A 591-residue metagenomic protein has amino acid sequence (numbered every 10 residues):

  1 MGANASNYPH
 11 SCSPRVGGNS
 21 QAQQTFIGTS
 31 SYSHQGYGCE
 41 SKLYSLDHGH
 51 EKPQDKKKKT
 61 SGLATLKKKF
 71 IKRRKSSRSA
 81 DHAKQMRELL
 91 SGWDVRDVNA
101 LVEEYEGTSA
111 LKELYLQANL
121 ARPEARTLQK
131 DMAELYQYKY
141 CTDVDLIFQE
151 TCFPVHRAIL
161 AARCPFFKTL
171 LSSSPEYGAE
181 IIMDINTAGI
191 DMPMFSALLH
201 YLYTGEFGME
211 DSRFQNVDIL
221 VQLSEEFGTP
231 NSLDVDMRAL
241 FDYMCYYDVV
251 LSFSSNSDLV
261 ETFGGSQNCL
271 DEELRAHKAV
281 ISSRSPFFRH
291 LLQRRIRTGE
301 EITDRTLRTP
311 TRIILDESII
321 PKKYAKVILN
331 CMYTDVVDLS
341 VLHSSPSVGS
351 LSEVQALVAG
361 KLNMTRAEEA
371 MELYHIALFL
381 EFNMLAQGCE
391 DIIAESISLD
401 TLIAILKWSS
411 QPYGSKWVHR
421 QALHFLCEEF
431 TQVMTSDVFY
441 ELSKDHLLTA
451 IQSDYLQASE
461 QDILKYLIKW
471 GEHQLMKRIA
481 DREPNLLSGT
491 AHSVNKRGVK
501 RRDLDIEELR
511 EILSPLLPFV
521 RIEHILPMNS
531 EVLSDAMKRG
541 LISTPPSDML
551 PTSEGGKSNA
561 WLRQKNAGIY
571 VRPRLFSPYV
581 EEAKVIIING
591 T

Functional and structural regions predicted by a protein language model:
G2-R15, N19, Q24-G38, G49 (+5 more regions): BTB/POZ-protein C-terminal extensions
G2-R157, H200-S282, N330-S340, Q355-T365: N-terminal BTB/POZ boundary and linker segment
I71, K75, R87, S91-D94 (+16 more regions): Alpha-helical repeat scaffolds in large eukaryotic proteins
Y115-A121, G265-C269, L351-A370, I376 (+1 more regions): Intrinsically disordered, low-complexity acidic Ser/Thr-rich regulatory segments
T127, D131, F166, A197 (+9 more regions): Exposed alpha-helical structural elements
Y140-P154, I159-E226, Q267-R275, V280-A394 (+1 more regions): Canonical BTB/POZ domain core
A370-M371, D400-L406: Short amphipathic alpha-helices enriched at the N-terminus of pentatricopeptide repeats
